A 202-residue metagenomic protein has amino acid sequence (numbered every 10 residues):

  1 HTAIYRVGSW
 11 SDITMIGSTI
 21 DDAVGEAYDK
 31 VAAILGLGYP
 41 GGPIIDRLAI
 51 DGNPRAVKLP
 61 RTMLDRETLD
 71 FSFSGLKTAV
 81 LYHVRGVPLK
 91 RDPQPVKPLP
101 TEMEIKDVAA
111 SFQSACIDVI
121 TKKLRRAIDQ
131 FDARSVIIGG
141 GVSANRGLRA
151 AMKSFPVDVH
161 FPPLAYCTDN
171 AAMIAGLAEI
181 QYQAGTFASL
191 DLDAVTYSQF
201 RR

Functional and structural regions predicted by a protein language model:
T2-R6: Short beta-strand scaffold segments in enzyme catalytic cores
G8-N53, K77-R85: Glycine-rich phosphate-binding loop plus the immediately following alpha-helix
T14-T19, D65-T68, D158-Y166: A short glycine/serine-rich beta->alpha loop
R47-V136, N145-V157, Y182-G185, R202: A contiguous, well-structured pocket-lining segment that forms one wall/lid of small-molecule binding clefts in soluble
V136, K153-I174: Conserved phosphate-binding/catalytic loops in two-lobed NTP-binding clefts
E179-D191: A polyampholytic, Gly/Pro-enriched intrinsically disordered region
L190-R202: A short, charged, Gly/Pro-tolerant segment at domain boundaries
